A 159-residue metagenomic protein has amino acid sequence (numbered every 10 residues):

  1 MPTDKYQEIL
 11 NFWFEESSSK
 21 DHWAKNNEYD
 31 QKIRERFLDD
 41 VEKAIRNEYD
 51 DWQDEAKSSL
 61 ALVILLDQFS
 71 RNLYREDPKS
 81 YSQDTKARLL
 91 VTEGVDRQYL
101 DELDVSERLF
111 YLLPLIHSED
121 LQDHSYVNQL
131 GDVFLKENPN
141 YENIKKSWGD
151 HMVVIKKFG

Functional and structural regions predicted by a protein language model:
M1-L60, L65-E76, Y81-F158: Intrinsically disordered, low-complexity activation-like regions
